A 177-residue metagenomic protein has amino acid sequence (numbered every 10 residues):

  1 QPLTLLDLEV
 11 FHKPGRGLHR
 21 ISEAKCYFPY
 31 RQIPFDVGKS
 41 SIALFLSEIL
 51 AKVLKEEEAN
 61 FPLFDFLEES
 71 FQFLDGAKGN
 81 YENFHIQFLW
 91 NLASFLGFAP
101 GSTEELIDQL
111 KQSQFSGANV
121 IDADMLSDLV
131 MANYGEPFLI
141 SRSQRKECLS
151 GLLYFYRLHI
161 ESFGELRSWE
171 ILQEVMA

Functional and structural regions predicted by a protein language model:
Q1-A177: Non-catalytic alpha-helical scaffolds and adjoining flexible linkers that form interface surfaces for assembly
